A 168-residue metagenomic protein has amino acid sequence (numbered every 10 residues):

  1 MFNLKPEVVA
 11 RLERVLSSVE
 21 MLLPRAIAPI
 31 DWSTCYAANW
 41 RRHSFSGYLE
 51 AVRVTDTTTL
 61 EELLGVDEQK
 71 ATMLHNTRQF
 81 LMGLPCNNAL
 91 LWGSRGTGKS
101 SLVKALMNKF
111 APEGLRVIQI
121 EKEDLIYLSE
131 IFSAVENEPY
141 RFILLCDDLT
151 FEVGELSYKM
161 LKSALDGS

Functional and structural regions predicted by a protein language model:
F2-A51: Interdomain "pre-motor" coupling segment immediately N-terminal to P-loop NTPase/helicase cores
F2-E7, Y48-T72: Dynamic helix-loop-helix/coil hinge segments at AAA+ ATPase domain boundaries and subdomain interfaces
V52-V54, R78-C86: Phosphate-binding P-loop
E68-M82: Pre-Walker A adenine-sensing motif
G83-A105: Walker A/P-loop nucleotide-binding motif
N108-I118, P139: Post-Walker A helix-loop "phosphate-sensing" segment adjacent to the P-loop in P-loop NTPases
S133, N137, V153-S168: Conserved catalytic/switch belt of AAA+ P-loop NTPases
D147-L149: Walker B catalytic acidic pair
